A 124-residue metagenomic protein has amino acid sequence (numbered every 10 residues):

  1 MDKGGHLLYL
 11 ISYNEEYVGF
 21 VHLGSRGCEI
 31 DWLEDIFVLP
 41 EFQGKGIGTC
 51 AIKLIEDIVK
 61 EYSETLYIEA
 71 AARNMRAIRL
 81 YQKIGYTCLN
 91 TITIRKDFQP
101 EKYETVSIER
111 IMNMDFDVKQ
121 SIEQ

Functional and structural regions predicted by a protein language model:
M1-I30, E34, L39-P40, I52 (+3 more regions): Acetyl-CoA-dependent GNAT
D2-K3, D57, E61: Secondary-structure boundary motif
V38, G44-D57, M75, R79-K83: Conserved acetyl-CoA-binding loop-helix of GNAT-fold acetyltransferases
G44-I47, V59, E64, G85 (+3 more regions): Alpha-helix boundary/capping detector
I52, V59-A71: Conserved GNAT acetyl-CoA-binding A-motif
I68-I78, I94-K102: Conserved beta-strand-loop-alpha-helix junction that forms the acyl-donor binding cleft
